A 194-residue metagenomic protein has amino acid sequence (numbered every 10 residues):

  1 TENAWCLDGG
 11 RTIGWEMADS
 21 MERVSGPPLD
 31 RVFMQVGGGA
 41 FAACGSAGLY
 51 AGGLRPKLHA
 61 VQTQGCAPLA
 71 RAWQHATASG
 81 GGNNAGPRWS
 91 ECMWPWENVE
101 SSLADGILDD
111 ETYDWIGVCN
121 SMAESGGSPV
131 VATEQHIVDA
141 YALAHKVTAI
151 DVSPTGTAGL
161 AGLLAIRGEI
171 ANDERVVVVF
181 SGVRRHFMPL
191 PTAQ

Functional and structural regions predicted by a protein language model:
T1, M34-G37, H59-Q62, V177-S181: Short beta-strand segments
T1-G52, V138-A144: Active-site/ligand-binding-proximal alpha/beta "capping" segment
W5, A51-V152, A193-Q194: Active-site/ligand-binding loops adjacent to catalytic centers
L7, Q35-G45, C66-A70, T155-L163 (+1 more regions): Short glycine/serine/threonine-rich phosphate/pyrophosphate-binding segments that cradle anionic phosphate groups
M17, V32-F33, L58, I107 (+4 more regions): Buried hydrophobic positions in well-ordered alpha/beta secondary-structure cores of metabolic enzymes
D19, S46-Y50, N120, A161-G168: Short glycine/serine- and small hydrophobic-enriched flexible loop segments
D30, P56, D173-E174: Nucleotide donor/acceptor-binding cores
A161-Q194: Catalytic phosphate/nucleotide-handling subdomain of diverse soluble enzymes
